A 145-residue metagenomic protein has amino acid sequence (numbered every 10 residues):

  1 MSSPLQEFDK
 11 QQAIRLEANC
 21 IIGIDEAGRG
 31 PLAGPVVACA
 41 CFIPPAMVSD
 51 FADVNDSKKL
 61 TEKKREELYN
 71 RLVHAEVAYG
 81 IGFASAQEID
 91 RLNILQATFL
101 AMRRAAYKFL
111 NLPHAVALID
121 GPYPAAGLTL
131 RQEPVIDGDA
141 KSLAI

Functional and structural regions predicted by a protein language model:
M1-V37, C41-I145: Acidic (Asp/Glu) carboxylate-rich active-site/surface patches
